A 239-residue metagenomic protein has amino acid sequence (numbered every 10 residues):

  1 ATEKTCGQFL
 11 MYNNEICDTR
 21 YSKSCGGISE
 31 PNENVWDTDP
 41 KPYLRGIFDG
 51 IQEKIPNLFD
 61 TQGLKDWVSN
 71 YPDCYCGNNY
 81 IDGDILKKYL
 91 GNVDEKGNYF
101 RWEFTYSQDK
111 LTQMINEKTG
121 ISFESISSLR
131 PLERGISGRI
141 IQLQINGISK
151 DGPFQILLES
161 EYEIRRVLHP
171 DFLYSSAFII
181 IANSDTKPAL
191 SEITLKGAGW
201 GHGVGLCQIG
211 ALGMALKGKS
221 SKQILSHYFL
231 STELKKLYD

Functional and structural regions predicted by a protein language model:
A1-D239: Conserved, single-site charged/polar hotspot
